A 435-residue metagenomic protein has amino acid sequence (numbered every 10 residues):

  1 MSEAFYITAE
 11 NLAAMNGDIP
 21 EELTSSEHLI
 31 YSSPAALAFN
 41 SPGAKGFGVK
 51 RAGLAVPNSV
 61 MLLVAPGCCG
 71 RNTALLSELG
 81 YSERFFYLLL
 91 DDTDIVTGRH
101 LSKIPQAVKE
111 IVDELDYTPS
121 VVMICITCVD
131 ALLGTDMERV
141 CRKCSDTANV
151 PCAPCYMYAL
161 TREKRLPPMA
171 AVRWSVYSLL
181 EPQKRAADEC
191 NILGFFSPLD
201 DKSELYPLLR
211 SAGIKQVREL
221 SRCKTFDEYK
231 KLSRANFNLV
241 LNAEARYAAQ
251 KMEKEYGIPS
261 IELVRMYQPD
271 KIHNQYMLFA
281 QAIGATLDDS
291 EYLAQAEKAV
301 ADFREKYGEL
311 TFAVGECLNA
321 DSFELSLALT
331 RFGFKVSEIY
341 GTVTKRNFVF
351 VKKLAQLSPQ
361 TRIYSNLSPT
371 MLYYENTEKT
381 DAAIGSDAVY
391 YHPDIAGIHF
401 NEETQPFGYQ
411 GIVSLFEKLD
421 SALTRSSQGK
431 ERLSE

Functional and structural regions predicted by a protein language model:
M1-E435: An N-terminal assembly and electron-transfer interface module characteristic of large anaerobic redox and radical
